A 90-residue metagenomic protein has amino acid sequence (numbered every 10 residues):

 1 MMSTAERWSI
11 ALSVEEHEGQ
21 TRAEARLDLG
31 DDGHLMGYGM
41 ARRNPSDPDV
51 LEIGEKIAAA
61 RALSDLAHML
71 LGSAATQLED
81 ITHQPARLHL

Functional and structural regions predicted by a protein language model:
M2-R22, D47, L71-L90: C-terminal binding/interaction regions
T21-L51: A short, structured beta-strand/loop element
L29, A41-R43, A62, L66 (+1 more regions): Generic helix-packing signal
L35-G39, A67, A74: Glycine-centered structural positions embedded in regular secondary structure
M40-A41, I53-K56, Q77-E79, Q84-P85: Short, charged/polar low-complexity linear motifs in solvent-exposed/disordered segments
V50-H68: Short, well-ordered alpha-helical segments
